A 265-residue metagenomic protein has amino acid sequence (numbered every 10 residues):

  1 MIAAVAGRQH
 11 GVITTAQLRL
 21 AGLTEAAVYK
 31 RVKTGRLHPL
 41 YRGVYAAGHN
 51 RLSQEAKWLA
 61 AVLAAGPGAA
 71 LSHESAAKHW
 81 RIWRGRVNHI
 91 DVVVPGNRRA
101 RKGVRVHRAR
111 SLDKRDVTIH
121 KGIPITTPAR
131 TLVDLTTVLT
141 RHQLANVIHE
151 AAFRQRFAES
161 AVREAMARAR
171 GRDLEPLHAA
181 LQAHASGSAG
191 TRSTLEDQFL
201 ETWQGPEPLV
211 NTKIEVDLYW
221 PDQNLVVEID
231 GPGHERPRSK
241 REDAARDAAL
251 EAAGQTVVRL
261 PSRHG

Functional and structural regions predicted by a protein language model:
M1-A179, A183-H184, T191-L200: Short gly/ser-rich loop at a beta-strand->alpha-helix junction or flexible surface loop bordering the NTP-binding
T24, P67, A152-G265: Surface segments flanking catalytic/ligand-binding clefts of nucleic-acid enzymes
